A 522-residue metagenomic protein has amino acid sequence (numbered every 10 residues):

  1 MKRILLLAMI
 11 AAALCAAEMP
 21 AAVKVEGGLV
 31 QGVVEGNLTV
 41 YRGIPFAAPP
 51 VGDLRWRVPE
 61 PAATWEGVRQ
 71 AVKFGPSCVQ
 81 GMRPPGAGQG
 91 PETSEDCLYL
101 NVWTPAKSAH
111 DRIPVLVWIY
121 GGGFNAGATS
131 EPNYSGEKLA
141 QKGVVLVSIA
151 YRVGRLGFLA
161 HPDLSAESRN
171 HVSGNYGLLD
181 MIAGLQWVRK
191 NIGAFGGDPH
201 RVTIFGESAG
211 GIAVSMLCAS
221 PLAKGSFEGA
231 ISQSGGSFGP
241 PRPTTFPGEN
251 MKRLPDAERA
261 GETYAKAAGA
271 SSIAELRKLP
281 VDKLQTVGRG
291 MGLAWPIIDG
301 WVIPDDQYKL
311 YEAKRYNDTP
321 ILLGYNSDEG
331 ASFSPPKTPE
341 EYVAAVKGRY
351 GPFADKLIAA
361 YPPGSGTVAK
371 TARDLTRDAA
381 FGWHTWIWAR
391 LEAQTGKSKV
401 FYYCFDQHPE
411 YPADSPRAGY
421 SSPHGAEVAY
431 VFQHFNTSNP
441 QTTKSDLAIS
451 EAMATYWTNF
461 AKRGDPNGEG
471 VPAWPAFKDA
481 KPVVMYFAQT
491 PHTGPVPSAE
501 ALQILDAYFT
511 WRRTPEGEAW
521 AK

Functional and structural regions predicted by a protein language model:
M1-I4, F381: Positively charged n-region of N-terminal signal peptides that target proteins for export
I4-A13: Sec-dependent N-terminal signal peptides
A16-N175, P440-M453, K462-V471, T490-H492 (+3 more regions): Non-catalytic accessory segments of hydrolases
R83-A270, W301, D305, K309-S334 (+1 more regions): Serine-hydrolase-like catalytic core of hydrolytic proteins
R152-R155, F205-A209, Y403-Y411, P472-K478: Short, solvent-exposed turn/loop segments enriched in Gly/Ser/Thr/Pro and often Arg
G229, F238, R242, P247 (+4 more regions): Substrate-gating cap/lid region and adjacent catalytic-acid/histidine neighborhood within extracellular/lumenal
A389-Q394, P412-P423, K444, T493-K522: C-terminal lobe and pocket-closing loops of periplasmic/extracytoplasmic Venus-flytrap solute-binding proteins
